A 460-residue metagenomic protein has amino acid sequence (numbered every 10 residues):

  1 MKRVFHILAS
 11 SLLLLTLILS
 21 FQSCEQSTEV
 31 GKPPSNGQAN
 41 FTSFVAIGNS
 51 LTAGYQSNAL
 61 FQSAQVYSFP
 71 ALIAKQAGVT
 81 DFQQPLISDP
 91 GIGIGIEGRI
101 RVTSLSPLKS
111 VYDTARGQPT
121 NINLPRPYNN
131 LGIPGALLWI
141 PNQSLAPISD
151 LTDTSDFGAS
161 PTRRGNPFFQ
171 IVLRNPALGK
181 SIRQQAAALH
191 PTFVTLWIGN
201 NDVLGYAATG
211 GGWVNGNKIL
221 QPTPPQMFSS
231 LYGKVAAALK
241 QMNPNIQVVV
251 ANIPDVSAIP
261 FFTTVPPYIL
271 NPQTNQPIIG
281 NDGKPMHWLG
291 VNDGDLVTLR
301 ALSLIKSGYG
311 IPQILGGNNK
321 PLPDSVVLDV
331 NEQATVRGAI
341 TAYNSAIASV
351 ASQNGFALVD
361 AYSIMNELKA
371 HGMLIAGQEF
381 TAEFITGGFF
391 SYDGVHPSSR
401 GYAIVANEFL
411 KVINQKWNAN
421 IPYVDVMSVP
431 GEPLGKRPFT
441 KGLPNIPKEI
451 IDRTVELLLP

Functional and structural regions predicted by a protein language model:
M1-S11: Bacterial N-terminal signal peptides that target proteins for export
L19-S23: C-terminal motif of bacterial Sec signal peptides marking the signal peptidase cleavage site
E25-P460: Conserved active-site regions of diverse hydrolases
